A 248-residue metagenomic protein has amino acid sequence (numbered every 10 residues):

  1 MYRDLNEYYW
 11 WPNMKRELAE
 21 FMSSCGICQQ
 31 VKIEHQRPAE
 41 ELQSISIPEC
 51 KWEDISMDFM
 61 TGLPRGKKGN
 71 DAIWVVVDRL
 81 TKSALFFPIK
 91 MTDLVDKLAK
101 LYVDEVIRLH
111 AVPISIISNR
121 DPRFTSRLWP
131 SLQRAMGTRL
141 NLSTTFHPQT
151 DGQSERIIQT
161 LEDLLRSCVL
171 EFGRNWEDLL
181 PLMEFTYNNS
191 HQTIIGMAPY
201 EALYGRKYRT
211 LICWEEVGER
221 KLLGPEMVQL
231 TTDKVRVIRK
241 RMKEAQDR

Functional and structural regions predicted by a protein language model:
M1-R248: Integrase module of LTR retroelements
